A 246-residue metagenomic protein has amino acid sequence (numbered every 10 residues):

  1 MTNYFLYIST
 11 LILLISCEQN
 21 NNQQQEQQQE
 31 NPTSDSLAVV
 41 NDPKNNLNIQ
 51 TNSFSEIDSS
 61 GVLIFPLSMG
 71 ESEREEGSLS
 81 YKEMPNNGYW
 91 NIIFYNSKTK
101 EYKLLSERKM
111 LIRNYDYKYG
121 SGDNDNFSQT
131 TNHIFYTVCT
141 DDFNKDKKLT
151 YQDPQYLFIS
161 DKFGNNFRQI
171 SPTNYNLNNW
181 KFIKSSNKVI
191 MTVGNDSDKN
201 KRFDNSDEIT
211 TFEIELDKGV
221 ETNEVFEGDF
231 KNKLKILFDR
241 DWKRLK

Functional and structural regions predicted by a protein language model:
L13-S16: C-terminal motif of bacterial Sec signal peptides marking the signal peptidase cleavage site
E18-S36: Bacterial Sec signal peptide processing site at the extreme N-terminus
L63-L67, E71-S78, F135-T137, K188-V193: Residue position within the beta-strands of beta-propeller blades
Y89-N96, T150-F163, S206-G219: Beta-propeller blade signature
Y95-F158: Extracellular-facing segments of soluble proteins and assemblies that are Gly/Ser/Thr-biased and enriched in aromatics
S106-K109, I170-N174: Surface loop/turn motifs at the tips and blade-to-blade linkers of beta-strand repeat domains
L111-F135, N174-I190, N223-K246: Conserved beta-propeller blade repeats
N144-Y151, D196-N205: Acidic, glycine-anchored loop motifs typical of Ca2+
